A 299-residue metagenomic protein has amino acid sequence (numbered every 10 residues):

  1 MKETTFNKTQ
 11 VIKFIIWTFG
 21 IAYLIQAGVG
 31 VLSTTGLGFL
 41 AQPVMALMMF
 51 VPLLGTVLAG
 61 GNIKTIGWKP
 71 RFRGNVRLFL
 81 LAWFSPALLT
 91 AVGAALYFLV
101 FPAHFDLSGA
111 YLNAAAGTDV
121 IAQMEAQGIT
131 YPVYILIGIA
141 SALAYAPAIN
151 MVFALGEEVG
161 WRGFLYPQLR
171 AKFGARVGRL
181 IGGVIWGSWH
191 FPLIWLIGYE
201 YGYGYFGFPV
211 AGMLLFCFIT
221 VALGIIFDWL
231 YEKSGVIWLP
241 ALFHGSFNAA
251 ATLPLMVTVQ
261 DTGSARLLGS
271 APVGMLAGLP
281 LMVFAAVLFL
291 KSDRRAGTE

Functional and structural regions predicted by a protein language model:
M1-K8: Short, Lys/Arg-rich, polar N-terminal cytosolic tail immediately upstream of the first transmembrane signal-anchor
F19-A27, A87-A91, I185-L193, G245-L255: Aromatic-anchored segments of alpha-helical transmembrane domains
F19-G20, F50, W83-F84, L143 (+9 more regions): Residue-level signature of the transmembrane alpha-helical core of multi-pass small-molecule transporters
L24-G61, V76-A94, H104-L136, A144 (+1 more regions): Alpha-helical transmembrane segments in multi-pass membrane proteins
A91-A103, E157-E158, R179-Y199: Transmembrane alpha-helix/helix-exit interface in multi-pass inner-membrane proteins
V120-M124, L165, W195-F208: Membrane-interface interhelical connector segments
L155-S188, D228, E232-V236: Membrane-interface helix/loop boundary segments of multi-pass membrane proteins
F206-G212, G235, F243-E299: C-terminal membrane module of polytopic membrane proteins
